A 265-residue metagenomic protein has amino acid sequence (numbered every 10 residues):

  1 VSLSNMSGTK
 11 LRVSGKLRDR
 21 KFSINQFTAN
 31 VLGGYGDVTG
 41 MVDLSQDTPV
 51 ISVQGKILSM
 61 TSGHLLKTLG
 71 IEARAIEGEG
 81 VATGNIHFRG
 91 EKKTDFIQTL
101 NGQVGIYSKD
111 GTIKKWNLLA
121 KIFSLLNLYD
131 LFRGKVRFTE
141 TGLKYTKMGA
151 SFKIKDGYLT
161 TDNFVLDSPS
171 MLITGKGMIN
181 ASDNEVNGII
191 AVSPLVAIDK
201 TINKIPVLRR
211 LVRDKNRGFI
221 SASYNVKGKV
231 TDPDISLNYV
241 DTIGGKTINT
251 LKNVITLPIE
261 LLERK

Functional and structural regions predicted by a protein language model:
S2-K227, G244, I259: Small-residue helix/turn framework positions
D232-K265: Gram-negative outer-membrane assembly/targeting C-terminal domains
